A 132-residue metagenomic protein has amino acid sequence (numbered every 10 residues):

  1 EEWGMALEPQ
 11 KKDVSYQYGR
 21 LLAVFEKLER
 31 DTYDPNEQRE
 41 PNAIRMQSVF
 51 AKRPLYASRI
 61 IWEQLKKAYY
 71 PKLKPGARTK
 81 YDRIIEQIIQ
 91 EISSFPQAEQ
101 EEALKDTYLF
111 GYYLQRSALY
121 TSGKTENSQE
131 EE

Functional and structural regions predicted by a protein language model:
E1-E132: Intrinsic-disorder/low-complexity detector
